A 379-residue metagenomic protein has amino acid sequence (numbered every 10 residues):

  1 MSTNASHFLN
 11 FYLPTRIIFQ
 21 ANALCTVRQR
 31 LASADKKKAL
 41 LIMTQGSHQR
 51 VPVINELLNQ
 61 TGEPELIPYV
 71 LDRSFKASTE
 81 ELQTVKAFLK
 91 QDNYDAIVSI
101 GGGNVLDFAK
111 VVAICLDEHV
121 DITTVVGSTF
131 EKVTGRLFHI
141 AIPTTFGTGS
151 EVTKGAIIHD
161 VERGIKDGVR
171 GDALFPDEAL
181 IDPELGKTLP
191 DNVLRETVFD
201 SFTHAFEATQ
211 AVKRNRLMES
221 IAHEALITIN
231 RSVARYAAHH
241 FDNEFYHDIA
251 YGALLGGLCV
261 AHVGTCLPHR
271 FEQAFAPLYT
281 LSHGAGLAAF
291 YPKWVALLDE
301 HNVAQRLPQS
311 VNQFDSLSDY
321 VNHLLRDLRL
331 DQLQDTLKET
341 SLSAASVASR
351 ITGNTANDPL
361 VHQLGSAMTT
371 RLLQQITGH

Functional and structural regions predicted by a protein language model:
M1-A96: ATP/NTP phosphate-donor binding region
R28, N55, Q83-K86, K110 (+10 more regions): Predominant activation on well-ordered alpha-helical scaffold segments within soluble catalytic domains
T79-P183: Glycine/threonine-rich beta-strand-loop-alpha-helix active-site module that forms ligand/phosphate-binding
G147, L255-G284: Glycine-rich phosphate/pyrophosphate-binding beta-alpha loops
G155-H262, V361: Carboxylate- and glycine-rich phosphate/diphosphate-binding segment that chelates Mg2+/Mn2+
A274-K338: Active-site pocket-lining segment
N312-H379: C-terminal charged capping/lid subdomain of soluble metabolic enzymes
